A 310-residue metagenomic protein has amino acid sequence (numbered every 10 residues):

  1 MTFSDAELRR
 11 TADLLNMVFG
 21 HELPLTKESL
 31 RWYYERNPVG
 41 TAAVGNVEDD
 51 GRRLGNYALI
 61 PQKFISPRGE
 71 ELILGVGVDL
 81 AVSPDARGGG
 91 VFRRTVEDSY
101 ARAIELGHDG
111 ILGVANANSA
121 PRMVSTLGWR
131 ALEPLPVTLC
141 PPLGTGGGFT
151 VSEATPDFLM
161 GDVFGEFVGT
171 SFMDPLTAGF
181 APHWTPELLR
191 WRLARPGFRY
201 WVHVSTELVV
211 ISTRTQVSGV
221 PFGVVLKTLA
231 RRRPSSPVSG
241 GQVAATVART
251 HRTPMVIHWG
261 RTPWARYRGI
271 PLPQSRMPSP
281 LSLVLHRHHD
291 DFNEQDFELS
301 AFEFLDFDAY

Functional and structural regions predicted by a protein language model:
R10-N16, G20-D49, I104-L106, A120 (+1 more regions): Amide-forming acyltransferase catalytic core, primarily the GNAT-like/NAT-type and related acyltransferase folds
L30-Y33, A58, V76-D79, A101: Basic, Lys/Arg-rich alpha-helical nucleic-acid-recognition elements, primarily the DNA-binding modules of transcription
G45, G55-Y57, G75, L80 (+1 more regions): Conserved GNAT-family N-acetyltransferase fold
D49-L54, A58-R68, S212-S218: Acetyl-CoA-dependent GNAT
L59-F64, L80-V82, A115-N118, R261: An acidic- and aromatic-residue-enriched active-site/binding cleft used to recognize and process polar
E71-P84, V220-R232: Conserved acetyl-CoA binding element of GNAT-fold acetyltransferases
G77, V82, R87-A101, G113 (+1 more regions): Conserved acetyl-CoA-binding loop-helix of GNAT-fold acetyltransferases
D109-T155, V209-Y310: Active-site/acyl-donor-binding loops of N-acyltransferases
